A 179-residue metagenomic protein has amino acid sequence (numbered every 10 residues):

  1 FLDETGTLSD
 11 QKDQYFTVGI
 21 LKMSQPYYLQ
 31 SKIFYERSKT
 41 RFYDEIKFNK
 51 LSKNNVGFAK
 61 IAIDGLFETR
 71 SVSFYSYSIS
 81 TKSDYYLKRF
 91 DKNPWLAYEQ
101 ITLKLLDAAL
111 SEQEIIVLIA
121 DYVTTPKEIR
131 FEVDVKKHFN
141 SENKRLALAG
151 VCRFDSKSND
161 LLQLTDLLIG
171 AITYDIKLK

Functional and structural regions predicted by a protein language model:
F1-K179: Phosphate-ester processing/binding pockets and catalytic centers
